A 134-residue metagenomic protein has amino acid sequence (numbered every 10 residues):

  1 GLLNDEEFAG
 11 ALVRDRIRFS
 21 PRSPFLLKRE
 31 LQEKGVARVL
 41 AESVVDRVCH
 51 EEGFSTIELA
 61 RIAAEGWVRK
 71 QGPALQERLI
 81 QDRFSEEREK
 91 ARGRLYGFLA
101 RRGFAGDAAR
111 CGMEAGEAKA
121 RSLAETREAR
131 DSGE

Functional and structural regions predicted by a protein language model:
G1-E134: An alpha-helical, amphipathic repeat domain used for nucleic-acid recognition, typified by the mTERF helical solenoid
